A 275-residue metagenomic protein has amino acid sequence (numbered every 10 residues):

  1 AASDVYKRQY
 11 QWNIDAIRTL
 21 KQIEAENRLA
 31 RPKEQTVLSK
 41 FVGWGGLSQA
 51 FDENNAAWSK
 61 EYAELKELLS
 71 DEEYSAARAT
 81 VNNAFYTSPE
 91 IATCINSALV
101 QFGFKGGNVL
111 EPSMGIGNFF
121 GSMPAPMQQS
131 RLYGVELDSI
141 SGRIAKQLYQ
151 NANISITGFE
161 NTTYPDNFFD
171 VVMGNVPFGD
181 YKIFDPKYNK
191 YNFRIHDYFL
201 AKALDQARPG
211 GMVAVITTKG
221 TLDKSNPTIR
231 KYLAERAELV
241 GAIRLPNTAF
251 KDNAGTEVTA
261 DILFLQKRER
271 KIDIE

Functional and structural regions predicted by a protein language model:
A1-Y6: Short, small-residue-biased leader/transition segments that mark boundaries at the very start of proteins
K7-L148: Class I S-adenosyl-L-methionine
N82, P186-K190: Surface-exposed cleft-lining segments at the edges of enzyme active sites
Y86-E90, K190-D197: Conserved phosphate-coordination/catalytic loops
T93-F102, G106-P124, L132-G134, D138 (+4 more regions): Conserved proline-anchored active-site loop of SAM-dependent methyltransferases that bridges a beta-strand
R131, A152-N153, E238-G241: Conserved beta-strand segments of alpha/beta enzyme cores
L137-S139, N192-K251, V258-F264: Conserved Class I SAM-dependent methyltransferase catalytic core
L265-R270: C-terminal lobe and adjacent flexible extensions of AdoMet/dcAdoMet transferase-like proteins
